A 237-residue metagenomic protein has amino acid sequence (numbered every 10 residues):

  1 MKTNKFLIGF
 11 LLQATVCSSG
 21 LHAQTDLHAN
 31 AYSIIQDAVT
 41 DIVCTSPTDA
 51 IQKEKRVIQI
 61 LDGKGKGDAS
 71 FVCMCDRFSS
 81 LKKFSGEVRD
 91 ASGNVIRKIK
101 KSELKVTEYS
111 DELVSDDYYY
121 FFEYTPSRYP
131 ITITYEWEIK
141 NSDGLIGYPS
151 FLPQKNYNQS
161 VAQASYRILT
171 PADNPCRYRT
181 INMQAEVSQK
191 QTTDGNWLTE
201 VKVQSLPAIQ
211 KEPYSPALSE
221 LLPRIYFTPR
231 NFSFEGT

Functional and structural regions predicted by a protein language model:
M1-D26: Bacterial Sec-dependent N-terminal signal peptides
F6, A14, Y32-S33, T40 (+2 more regions): Residue-level marker of intrinsically disordered, low-complexity segments enriched for small/polar residues
G9, A14, V43, I96 (+5 more regions): Residues in flexible loops and secondary-structure boundaries
Q24-V161, S165, F232-F234: Lumenal/extracellular ectodomains and adaptor appendage modules of the eukaryotic vesicle/secretory system
K140-S150, Q154-T237: Secretory-pathway-linked proteins and extracytosolic
